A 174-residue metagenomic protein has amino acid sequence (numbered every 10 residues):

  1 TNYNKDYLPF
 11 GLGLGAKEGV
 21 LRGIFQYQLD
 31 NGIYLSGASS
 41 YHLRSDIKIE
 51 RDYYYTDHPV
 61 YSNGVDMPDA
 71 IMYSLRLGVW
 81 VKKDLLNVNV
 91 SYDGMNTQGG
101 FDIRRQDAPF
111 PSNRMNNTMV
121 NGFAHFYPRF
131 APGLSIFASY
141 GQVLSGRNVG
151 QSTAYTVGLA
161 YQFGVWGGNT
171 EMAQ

Functional and structural regions predicted by a protein language model:
T1-G64, P109, R114: Outer-membrane pore/translocation modules
E50-Q174: Outer membrane beta-barrel transmembrane domains
